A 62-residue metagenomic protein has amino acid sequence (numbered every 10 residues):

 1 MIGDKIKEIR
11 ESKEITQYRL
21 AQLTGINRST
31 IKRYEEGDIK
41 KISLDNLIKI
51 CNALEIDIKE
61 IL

Functional and structural regions predicted by a protein language model:
D4-L23: Short basic helix-loop element that most often maps to the first helix and adjoining turn of HTH DNA-binding modules
I6, L20, I31-Y34, I61: Conserved hydrophobic/aromatic packing and binding residues within compact polymer-binding modules
I6, Q17, R28, L44-L47: Helix-turn-helix DNA-binding elements, focusing on the entry/boundary residues of the two helices that contact DNA
L23, K41, N52-A53: Residue cluster at the C-terminal edge of the helix-turn-helix DNA-binding motif
I26-K40: Recognition helix of helix-turn-helix/homeodomain-like DNA-binding domains that insert into the DNA major groove
D45-E60: DNA major-groove recognition helix of helix-turn-helix/homeodomain DNA-binding modules
